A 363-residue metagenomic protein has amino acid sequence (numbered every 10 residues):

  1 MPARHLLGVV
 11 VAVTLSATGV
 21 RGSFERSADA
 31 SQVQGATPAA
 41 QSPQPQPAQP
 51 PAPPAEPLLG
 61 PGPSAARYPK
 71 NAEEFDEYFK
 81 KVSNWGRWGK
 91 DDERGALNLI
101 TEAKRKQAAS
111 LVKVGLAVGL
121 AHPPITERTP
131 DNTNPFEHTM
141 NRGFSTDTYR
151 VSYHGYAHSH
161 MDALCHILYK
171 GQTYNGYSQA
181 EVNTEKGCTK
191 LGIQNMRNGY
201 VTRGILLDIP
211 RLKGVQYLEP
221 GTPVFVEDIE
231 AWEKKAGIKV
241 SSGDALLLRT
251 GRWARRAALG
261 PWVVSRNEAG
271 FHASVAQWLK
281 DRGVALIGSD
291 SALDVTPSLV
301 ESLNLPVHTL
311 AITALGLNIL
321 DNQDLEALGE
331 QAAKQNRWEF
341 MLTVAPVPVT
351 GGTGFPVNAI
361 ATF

Functional and structural regions predicted by a protein language model:
M1-S27: Sec-dependent N-terminal signal peptides
A30-F363: Active-/binding-site microenvironments in catalytic and ligand-binding cores
